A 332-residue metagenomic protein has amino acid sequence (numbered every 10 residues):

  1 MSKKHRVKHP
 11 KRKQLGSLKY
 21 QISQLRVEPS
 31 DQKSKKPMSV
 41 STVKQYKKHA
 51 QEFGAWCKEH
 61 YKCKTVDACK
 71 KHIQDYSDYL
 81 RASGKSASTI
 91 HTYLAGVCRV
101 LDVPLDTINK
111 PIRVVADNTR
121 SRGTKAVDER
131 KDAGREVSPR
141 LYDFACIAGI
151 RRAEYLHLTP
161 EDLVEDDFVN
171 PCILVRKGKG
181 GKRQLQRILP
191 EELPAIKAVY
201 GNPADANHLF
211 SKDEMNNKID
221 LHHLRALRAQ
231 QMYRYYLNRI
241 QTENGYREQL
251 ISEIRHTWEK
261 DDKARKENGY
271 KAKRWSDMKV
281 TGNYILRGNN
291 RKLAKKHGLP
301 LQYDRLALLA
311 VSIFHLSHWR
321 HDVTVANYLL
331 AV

Functional and structural regions predicted by a protein language model:
S34-L105, Y303, I313-L316: Non-catalytic DNA-binding core/recognition domains of DNA-processing enzymes
Q74-D78, A82, R99-G134, R176-K179: Flexible interdomain linker/hinge and immediately adjacent N-terminus of the catalytic tyrosine-recombinase domain
T124-R152, R291-K296, Y303-L306: Basic, Lys/Arg- and aromatic-enriched nucleic-acid-binding interface segment
A145-V169, V323-N327: Short, charged phosphate-coordinating catalytic segments
Y155, L224-L237, S312-I313: Short, basic/aromatic-rich helical patch in the C-terminal catalytic core of site-specific tyrosine
H157-A195: Conserved tyrosine-mediated DNA breakage-rejoining catalytic core shared by Y-recombinases
N170-V175, K279-G288, K292-V332: Short functional hotspots where side chains directly engage DNA or cofactors
Y235-A307: Mixed-charge, low-complexity intrinsically disordered segments
